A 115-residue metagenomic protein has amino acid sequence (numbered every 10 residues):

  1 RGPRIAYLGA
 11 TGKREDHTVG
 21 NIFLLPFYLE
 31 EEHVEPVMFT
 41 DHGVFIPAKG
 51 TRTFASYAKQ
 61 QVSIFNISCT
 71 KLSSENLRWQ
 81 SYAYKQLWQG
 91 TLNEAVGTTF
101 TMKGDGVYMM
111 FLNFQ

Functional and structural regions predicted by a protein language model:
G2-G50: Anionic-ligand-binding alpha/beta catalytic cores of soluble enzymes and soluble regulatory domains that recognize
A48-Q115: Long, charged alpha-helical interface segments
